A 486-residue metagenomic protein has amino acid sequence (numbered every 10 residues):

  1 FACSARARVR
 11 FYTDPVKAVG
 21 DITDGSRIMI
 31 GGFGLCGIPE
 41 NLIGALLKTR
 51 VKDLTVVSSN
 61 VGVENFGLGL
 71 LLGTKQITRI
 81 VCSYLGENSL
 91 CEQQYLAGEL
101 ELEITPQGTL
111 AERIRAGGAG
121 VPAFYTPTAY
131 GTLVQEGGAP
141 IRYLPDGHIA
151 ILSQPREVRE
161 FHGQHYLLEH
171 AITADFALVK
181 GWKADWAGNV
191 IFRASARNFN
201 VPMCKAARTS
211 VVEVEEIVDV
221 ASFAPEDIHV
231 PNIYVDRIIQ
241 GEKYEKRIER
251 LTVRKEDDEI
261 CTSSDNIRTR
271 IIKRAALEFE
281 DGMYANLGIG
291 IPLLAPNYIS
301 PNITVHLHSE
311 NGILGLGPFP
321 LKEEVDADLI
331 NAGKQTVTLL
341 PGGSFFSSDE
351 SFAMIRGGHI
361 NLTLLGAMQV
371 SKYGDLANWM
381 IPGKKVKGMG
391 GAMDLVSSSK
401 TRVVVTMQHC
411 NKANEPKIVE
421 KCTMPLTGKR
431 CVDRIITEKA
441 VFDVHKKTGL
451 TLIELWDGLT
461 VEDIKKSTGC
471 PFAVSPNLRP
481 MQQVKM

Functional and structural regions predicted by a protein language model:
R6-T13, V19-G20, G34-K48, T55 (+4 more regions): Conserved phosphate- and dinucleotide-binding cores of soluble alpha/beta proteins, encompassing both enzyme active
P15-R27, I114, E278-M283: Glycine-rich phosphate/diphosphate-binding loops that line cofactor/substrate pockets in enzymes
R27-G31, V57: Short glycine-rich or small-residue beta-strand-to-loop segments that form or flank ligand, phosphate, metal/Fe-S
I28-M29, C36-R50, I272, E278-E280 (+1 more regions): N-terminal low-complexity or amphipathic/hydrophobic leaders
N60-G62, E216, N311: Residues in the short beta-alpha loop(s) of Rossmann-like NAD(P)-binding domains
G62-E64, P292: Short acidic loop-to-helix transition motifs that present clustered carboxylates
C261-D265, I272-L277: Membrane-anchoring hydrophobic helices of lipid-metabolizing enzymes
